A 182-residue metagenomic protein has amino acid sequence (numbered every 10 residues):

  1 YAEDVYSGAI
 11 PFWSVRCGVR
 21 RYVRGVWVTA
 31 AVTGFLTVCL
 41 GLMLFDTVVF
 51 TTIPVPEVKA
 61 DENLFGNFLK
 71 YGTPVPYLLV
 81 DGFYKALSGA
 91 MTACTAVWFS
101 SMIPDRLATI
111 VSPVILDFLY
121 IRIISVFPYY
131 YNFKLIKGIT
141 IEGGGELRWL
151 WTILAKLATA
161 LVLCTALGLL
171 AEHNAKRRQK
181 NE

Functional and structural regions predicted by a protein language model:
Y1-T33: Helix-loop-helix units of permease transmembrane domains in multi-pass membrane transporters, especially ABC
R24-S101, G138-L157: Secretory targeting signals
D46-V58, D105, S125, Y129-F133 (+1 more regions): Transmembrane helix-loop junctions in multipass membrane proteins, especially transporters and channels
R106-Y120: Central hydrophobic cores of alpha-helical transmembrane segments in multi-pass integral membrane proteins
I124-G144, I153, L157-L167: Extracytoplasmic/secretory soluble proteins
T159-E182: Junction motif at the cytosolic side of a transmembrane helix
